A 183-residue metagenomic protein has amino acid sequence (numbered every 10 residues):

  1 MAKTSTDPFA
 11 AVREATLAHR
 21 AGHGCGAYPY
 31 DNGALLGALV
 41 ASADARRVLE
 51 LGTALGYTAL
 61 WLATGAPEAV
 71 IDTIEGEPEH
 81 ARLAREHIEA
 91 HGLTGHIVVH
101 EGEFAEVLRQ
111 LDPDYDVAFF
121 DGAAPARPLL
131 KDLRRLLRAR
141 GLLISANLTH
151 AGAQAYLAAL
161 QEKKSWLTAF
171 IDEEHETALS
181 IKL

Functional and structural regions predicted by a protein language model:
M1-V117, A124-I144, L148-L183: A short alpha-helical cap/connector motif
